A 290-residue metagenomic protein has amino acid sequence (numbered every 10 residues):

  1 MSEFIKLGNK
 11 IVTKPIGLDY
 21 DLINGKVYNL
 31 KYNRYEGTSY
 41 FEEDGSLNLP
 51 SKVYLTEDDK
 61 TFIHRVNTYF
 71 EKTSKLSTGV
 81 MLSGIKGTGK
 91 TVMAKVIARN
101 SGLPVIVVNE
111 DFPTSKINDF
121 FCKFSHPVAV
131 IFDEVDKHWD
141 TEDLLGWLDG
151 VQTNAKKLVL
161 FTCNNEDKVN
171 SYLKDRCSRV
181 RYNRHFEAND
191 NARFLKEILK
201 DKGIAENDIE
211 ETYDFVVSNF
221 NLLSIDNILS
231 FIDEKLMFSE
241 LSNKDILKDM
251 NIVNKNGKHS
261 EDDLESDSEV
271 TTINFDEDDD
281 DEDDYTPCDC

Functional and structural regions predicted by a protein language model:
M1-Y28, E43-D44, D175-C290: C-terminal alpha-helical "lid" subdomain
E42-V80: Pre-Walker A (pre-P-loop) alpha-helix and adjacent loop at the N terminus of AAA/AAA+ ATPase modules, a conserved
T73-A94: Walker A/P-loop nucleotide-binding motif
K75-L76, F124-H126, T153-K157: Short loop/turn elements that form and flank the Walker-type P-loop nucleotide-binding site in RecA-like NTPase cores
V80, V130-D133: Hydrophobic positions in the central parallel beta-sheet of the AAA+
A98-P127, H138-E142: Short glycine-rich substrate-engagement loop in P-loop NTPases that contacts/grips substrate
F112-P113, D136-K137, N165-V169, A188-R193: Conserved nucleotide-binding/hydrolysis micro-motifs of P-loop NTPases
D136-R179: Conserved catalytic/switch belt of AAA+ P-loop NTPases
